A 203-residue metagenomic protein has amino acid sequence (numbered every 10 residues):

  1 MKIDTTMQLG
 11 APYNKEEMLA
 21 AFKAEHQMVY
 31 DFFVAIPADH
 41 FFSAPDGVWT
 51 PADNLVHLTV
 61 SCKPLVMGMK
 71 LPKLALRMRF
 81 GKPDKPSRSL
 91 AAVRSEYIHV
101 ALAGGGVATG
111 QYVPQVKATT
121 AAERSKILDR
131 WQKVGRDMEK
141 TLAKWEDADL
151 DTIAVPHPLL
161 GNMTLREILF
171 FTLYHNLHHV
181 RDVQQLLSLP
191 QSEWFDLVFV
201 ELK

Functional and structural regions predicted by a protein language model:
K2-K23: Extreme N-terminal tail/first-helix region
K2-L9, D39, G110-T119, P158-L159: A short small-residue
K15-M18, F22, P51, R124-W131 (+1 more regions): Hydrophobic packing residues in well-ordered alpha-helices of helical domains and bundles
F22, H26-V29, W131, G135-M138: Hydrophobic alpha-helical core bundles mediating ligand binding, dimerization, or RNAP-core interactions
F41-I98, R136, K140-K203: Short, contiguous alpha-helical
A91-K133, K140: Alpha-helix-centered segments that form part of catalytic cores
